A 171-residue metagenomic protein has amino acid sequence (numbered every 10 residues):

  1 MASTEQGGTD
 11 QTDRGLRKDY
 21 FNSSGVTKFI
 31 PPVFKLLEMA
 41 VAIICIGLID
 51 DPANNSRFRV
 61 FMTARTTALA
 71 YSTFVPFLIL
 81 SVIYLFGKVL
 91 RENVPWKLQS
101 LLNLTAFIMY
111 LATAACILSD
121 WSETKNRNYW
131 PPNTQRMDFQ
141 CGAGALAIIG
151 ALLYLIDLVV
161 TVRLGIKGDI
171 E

Functional and structural regions predicted by a protein language model:
M1-K35, I44, D51-M62, E92 (+2 more regions): Intrinsically disordered terminal tails
P31-C45, I49, T63-T124, A143-L164: Signature of small four-pass
